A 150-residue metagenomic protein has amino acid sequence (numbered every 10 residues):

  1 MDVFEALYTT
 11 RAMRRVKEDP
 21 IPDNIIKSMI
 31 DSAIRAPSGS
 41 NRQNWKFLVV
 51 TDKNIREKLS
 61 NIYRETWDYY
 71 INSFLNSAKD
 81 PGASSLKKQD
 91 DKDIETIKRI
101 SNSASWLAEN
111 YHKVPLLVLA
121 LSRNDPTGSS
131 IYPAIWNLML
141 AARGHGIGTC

Functional and structural regions predicted by a protein language model:
M1-S28, R42-Q43: Specificity-determining recognition surfaces
I26-I30, S60-Y63: A generic alpha-helix structural signal
S28-M29, A33-I34, L116-C150: Small-aliphatic-rich amphipathic alpha-helix that forms the alpha element of a beta-alpha
D31-R35, N102-S105: Glycine-rich, charged/polar anion/phosphate-binding loops that engage phosphate groups from diverse ligands
S40-T51: Short loop-to-beta-strand entry elements in the cores of soluble alpha/beta enzymes
V49-I131: Glycine/small-residue-rich phosphate/adenosyl-binding loop
